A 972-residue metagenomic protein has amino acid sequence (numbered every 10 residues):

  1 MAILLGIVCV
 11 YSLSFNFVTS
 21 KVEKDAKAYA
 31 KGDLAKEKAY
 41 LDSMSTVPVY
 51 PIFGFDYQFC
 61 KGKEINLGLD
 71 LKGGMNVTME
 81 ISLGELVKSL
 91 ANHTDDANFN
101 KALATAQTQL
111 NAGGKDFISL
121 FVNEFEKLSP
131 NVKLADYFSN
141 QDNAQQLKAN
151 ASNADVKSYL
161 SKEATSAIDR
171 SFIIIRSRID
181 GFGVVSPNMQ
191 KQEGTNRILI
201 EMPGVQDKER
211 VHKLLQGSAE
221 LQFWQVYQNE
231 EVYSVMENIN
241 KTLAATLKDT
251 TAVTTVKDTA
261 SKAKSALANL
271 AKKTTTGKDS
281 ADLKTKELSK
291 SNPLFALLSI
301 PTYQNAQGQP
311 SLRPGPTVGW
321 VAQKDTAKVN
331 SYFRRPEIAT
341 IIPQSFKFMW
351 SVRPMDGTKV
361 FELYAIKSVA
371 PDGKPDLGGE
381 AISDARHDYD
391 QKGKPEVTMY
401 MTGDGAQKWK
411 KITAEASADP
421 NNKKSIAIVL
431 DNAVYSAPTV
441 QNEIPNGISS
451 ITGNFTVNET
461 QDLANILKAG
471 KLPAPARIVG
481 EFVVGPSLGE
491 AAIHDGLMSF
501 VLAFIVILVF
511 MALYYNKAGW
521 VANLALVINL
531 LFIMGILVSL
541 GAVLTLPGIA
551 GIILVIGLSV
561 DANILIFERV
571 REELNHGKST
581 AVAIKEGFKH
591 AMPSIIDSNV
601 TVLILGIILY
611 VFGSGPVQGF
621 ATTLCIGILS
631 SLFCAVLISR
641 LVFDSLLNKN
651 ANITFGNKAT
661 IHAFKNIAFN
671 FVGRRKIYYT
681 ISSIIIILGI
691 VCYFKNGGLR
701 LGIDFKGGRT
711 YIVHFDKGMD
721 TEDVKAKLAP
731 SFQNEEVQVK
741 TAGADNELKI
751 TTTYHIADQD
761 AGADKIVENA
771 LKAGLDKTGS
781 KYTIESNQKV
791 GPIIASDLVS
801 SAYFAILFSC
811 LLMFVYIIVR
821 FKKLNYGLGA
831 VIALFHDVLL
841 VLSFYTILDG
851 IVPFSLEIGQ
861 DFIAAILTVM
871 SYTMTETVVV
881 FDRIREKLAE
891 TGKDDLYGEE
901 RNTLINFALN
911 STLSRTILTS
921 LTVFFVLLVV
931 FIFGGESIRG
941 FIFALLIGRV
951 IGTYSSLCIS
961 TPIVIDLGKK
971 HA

Functional and structural regions predicted by a protein language model:
M1-K61, I65, E85-F117, E126 (+5 more regions): Interfacial helix-loop-helix hairpins and adjacent transmembrane helices of multi-pass alpha-helical membrane proteins
I3-G6, G519-G541, I552-S559, F620-A635 (+3 more regions): Small-residue-enriched core segments of transmembrane alpha-helices in multipass membrane transport and channel
L13-V22, D42-I52, C60-T439, S796: Non-transmembrane, solvent-exposed regions of membrane trafficking/translocation machinery
E201, N446-S450, N458-L502, K765-F808 (+1 more regions): Juxtamembrane "pre-transmembrane" interface segments
T398, T402-N422, I426-A427, E490-T545 (+3 more regions): Interfacial segments of transmembrane alpha-helices in multi-pass membrane proteins
S487-I507, L526, L558, H576-S614 (+10 more regions): Pore- and gate-forming transmembrane helices of large, multi-pass membrane proteins
V506-Y515, I533-V543, I596-I638, Y816-I817 (+2 more regions): Hydrophobic, glycine/alanine-rich multi-pass transmembrane helices and their short helix-loop junctions in large
G557-S598, D644-F655, T846, V852-L918 (+2 more regions): Cytosolic juxtamembrane regions of multi-pass inner-membrane proteins
